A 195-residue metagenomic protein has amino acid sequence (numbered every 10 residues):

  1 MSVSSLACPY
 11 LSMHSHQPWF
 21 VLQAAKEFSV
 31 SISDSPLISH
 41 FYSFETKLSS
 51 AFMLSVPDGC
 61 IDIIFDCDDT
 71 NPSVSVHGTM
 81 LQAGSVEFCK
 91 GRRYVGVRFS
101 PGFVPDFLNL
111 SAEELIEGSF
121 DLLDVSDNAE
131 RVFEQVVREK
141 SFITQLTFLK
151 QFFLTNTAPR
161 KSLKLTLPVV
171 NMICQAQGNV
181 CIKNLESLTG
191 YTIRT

Functional and structural regions predicted by a protein language model:
S2-I193: Alpha-helical bundle regulatory/interaction domains
